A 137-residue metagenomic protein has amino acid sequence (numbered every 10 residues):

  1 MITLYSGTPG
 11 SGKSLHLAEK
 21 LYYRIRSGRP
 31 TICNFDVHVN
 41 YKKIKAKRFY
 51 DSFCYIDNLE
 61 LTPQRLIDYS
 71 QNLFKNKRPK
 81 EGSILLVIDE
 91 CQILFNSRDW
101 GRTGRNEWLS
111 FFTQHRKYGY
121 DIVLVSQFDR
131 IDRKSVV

Functional and structural regions predicted by a protein language model:
M1-I25: Glycine-rich P-loop/Walker A and Walker A-like loops and their local beta1-loop-alpha1 context in P-loop NTPases
G28-P30, G82-L85, K117-L124: Loop/turn-to-beta-strand initiation segments
R29-H38: Short beta-strand-centered segment that lines the nucleotide-binding/catalytic pocket of NTP-utilizing
F35, E90, L124-D129: A short beta-strand-to-loop transition that corresponds to the Sensor-1 phosphate-sensing loop of AAA+ P-loop ATPases
K42-R78: Short glycine-rich substrate-engagement loop in P-loop NTPases that contacts/grips substrate
Q92-E107: Conserved ATPase-coupling elements of RecA-like P-loop NTPase cores
N106-F128: Substrate-engagement module of ASCE P-loop NTPases
K134-V137: Conserved small/polar residues in nucleotide/adenosyl-binding loops
